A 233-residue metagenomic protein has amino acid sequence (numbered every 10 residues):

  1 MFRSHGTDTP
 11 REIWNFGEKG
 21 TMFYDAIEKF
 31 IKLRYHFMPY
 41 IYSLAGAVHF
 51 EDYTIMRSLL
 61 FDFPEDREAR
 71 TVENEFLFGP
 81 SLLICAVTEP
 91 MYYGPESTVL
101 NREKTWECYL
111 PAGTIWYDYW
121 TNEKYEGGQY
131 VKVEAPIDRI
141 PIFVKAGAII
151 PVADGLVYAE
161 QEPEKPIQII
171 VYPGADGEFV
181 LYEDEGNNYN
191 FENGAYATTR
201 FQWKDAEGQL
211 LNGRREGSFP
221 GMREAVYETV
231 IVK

Functional and structural regions predicted by a protein language model:
M1-D138, L181: Catalytic-domain carbohydrate-binding cleft regions of carbohydrate-active enzymes
I137-K233: Accessory, solvent-exposed terminal regions and/or long lumenal/extracellular loops of proteins
